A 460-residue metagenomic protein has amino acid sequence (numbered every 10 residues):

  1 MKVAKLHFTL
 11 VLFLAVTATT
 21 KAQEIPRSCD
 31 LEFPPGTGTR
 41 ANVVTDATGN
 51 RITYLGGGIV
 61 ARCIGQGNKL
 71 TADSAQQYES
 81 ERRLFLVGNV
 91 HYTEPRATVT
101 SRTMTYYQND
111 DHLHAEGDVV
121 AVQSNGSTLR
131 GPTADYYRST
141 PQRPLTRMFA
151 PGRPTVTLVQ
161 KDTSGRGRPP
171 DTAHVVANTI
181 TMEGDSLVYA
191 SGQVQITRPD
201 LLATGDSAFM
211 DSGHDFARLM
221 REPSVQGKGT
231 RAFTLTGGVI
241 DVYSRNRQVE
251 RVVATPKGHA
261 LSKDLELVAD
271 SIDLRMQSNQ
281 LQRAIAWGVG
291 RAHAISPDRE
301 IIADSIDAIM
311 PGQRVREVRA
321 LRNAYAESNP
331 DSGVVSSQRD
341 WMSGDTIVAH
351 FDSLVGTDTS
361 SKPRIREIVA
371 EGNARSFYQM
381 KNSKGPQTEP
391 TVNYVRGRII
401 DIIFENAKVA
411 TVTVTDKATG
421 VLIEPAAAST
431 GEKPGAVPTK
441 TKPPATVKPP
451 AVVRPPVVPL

Functional and structural regions predicted by a protein language model:
M1-L6: Positively charged n-region of N-terminal signal peptides that target proteins for export
H7-T17: Bacterial N-terminal signal peptides
A22-L460: N-terminal amphipathic/hydrophobic interface segments
